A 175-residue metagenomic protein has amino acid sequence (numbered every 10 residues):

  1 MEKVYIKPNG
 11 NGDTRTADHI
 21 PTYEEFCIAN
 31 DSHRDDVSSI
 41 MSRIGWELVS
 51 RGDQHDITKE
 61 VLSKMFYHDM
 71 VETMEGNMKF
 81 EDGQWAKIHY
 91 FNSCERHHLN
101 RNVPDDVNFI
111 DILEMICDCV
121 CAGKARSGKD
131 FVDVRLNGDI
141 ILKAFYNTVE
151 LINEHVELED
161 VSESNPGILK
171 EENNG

Functional and structural regions predicted by a protein language model:
M1-G175: Metal-dependent phosphohydrolase cores
